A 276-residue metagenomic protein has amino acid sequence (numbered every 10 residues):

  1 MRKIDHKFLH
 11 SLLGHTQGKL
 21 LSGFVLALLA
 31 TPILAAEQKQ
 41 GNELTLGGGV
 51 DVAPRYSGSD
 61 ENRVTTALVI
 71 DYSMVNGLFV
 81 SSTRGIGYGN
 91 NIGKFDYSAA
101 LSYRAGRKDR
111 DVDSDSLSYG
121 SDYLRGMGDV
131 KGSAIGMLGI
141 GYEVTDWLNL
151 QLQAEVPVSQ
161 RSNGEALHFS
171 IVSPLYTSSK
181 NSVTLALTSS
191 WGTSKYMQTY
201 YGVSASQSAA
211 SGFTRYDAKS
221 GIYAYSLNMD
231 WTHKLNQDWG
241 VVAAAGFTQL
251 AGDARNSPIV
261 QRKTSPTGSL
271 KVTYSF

Functional and structural regions predicted by a protein language model:
M1-E43, S59: Cleavable N-terminal export/targeting peptides
A36-G87, D96, R107, K195: Short glycine/proline- and aromatic-enriched beta-strand/turn motifs that initiate or cap beta-hairpins
Q38-L46, N62-T66, N76-L78, G93-Y97 (+7 more regions): Outer-envelope beta-barrel architecture signal
G48-V52, L68-M74, I86-N90, L138-Y142 (+6 more regions): Residues on the lipid-exposed face of transmembrane beta-strands in outer-membrane beta-barrel proteins
V50-Y56, M74-N76, L101-R107, A154-Q160 (+4 more regions): Transmembrane beta-strands of outer-membrane beta-barrel pores
S57-E61, S162-N163, N256-I259: Short, solvent-exposed loop/turn segments at secondary-structure boundaries
S82-H168, Y176-T184, S194-K219: Outer-membrane pore/translocation modules
W231-F276: Predominantly the C-terminal beta-signal and adjacent terminal strand-loop region of outer-membrane beta-barrel
